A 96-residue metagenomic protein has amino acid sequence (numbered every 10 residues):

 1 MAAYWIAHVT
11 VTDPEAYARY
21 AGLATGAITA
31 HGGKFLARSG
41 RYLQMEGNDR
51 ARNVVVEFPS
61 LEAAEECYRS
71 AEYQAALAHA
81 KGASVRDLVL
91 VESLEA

Functional and structural regions predicted by a protein language model:
M1-R52, P59-R69, E92-A96: Short S/T/G/P-rich N-terminal loop/turn motif that feeds into the first structured element of a domain
A64-L90: C-terminal structural segments of small proteins and small subunits
